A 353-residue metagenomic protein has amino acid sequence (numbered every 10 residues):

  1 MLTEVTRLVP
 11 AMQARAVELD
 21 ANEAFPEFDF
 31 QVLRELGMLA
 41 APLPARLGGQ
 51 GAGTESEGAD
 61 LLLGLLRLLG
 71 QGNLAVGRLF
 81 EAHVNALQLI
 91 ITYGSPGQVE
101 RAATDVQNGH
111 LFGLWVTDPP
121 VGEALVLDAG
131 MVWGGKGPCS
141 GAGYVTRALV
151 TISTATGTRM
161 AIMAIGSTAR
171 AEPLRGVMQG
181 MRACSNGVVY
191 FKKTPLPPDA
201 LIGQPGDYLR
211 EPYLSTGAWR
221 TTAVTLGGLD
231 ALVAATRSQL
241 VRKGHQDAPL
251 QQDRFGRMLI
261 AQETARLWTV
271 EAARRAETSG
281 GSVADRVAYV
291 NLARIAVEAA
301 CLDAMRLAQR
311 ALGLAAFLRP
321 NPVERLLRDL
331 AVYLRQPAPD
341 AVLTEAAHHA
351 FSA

Functional and structural regions predicted by a protein language model:
Q13-A21, E263-A296, R306-F317: C-terminal helix-coil-helix/basic helical segment that borders enzyme active sites and/or dimer interfaces and provides
F25-E35, L39-Y144: Glycine-rich flavin
V116-D118, K136, T151-T154, A164-I165 (+4 more regions): Short, structured patches in soluble enzyme cores that scaffold and shape functional sites
P119-L127, P173-A183: Short Gly/Thr-rich strand-loop-strand
P138-A171: A short core secondary-structure module
M178-E263: Glycine-rich beta->alpha junctions and the first turn(s) of the following alpha-helix
G227, G256-E263, N291, I295-L302 (+2 more regions): Generic structural signal for well-ordered, non-transmembrane alpha-helical segments in soluble/cytosolic regions
L314-A353: Glycine-rich phosphate/cofactor-binding loops in nucleotide/flavin-utilizing enzymes
